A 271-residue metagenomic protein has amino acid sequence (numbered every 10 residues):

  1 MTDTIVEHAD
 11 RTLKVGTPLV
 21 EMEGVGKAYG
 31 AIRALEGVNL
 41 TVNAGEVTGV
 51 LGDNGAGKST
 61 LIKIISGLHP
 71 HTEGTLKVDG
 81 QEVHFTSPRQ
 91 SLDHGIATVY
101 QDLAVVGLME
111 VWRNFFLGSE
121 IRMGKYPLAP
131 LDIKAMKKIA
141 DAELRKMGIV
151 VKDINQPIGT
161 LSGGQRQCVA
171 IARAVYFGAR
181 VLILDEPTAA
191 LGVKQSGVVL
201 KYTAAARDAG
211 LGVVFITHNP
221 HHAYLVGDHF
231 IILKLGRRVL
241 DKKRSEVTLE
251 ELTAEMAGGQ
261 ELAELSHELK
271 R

Functional and structural regions predicted by a protein language model:
T2-R271: Glycine-rich phosphate-binding loops of nucleotide-dependent enzymes
